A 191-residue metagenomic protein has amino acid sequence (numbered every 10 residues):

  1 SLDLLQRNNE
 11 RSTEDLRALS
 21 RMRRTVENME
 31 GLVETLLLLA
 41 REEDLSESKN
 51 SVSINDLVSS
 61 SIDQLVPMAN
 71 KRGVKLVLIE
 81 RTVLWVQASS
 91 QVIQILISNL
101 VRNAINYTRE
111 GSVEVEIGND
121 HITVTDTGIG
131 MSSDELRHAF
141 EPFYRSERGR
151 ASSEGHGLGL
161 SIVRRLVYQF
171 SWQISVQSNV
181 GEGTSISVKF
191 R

Functional and structural regions predicted by a protein language model:
E14, E43-N50, W85-A88: Conserved micro-motifs of the catalytic ATP-binding
S20-M29: Short alpha-helical segment of the dimerization/phosphotransfer core of two-component systems
N50, N70-K71, K75-W85, G181: Conserved catalytic submotifs in the C-terminal HATPase_c
A104-I105: Short helix-loop "hinge" at the ATP-lid/N-box region of the Bergerat-fold HATPase_c
E110-H121: Short beta-strand/loop element within the Bergerat-fold HATPase_c
M131-F143: Short conserved segment of the HATPase_c
S171-W172: Conserved glycine-rich
